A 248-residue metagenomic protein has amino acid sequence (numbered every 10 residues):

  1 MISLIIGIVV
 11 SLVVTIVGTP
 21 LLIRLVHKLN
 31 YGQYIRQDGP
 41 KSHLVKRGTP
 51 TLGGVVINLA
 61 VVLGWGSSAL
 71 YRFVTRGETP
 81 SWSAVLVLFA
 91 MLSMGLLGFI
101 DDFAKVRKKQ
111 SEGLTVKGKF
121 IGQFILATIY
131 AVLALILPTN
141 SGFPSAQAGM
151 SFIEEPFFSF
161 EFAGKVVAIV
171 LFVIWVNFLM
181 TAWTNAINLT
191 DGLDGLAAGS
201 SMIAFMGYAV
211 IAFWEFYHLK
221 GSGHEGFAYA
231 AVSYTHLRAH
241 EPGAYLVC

Functional and structural regions predicted by a protein language model:
M1-H27, I57-F99, A134-E154, L171-A244: Alpha-helical transmembrane segments
H27-N58, I100-F124, S159-L171, T184-M202 (+2 more regions): Interhelical loop and helix-boundary elements at the membrane-water interface of polytopic inner-membrane proteins
G122-I136: Hydrophobic alpha-helical membrane-insertion segments
V247-C248: Hydrophobic alpha-helical segments, chiefly the membrane-spanning helices and signal/signal-anchor peptides
